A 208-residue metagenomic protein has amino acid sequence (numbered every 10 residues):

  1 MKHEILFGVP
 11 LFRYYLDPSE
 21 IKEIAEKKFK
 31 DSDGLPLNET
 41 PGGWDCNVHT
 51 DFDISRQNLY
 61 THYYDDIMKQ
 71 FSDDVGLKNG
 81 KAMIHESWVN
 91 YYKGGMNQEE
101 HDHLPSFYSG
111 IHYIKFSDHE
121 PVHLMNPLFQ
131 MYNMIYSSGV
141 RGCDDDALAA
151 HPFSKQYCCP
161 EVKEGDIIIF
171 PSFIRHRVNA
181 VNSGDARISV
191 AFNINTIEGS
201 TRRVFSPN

Functional and structural regions predicted by a protein language model:
M1-N79, W88, N97, P207: Non-heme Fe(II)/2-oxoglutarate
Y15-D17, Y92, Y113-K115, N193-I197: Solvent-exposed residues in well-ordered beta-strands and their adjoining turns, especially edge/terminal strands
K93-I167, S200-S206: Catalytic core of non-heme Fe(II) oxygenases with the double-stranded beta-helix
Q98-H101, H176-S183: Short beta-strand His + acidic residue motifs that chelate non-heme Fe in jelly-roll/DSBH and cupin folds
G110-I111, D185-S200: A short hydrophobic beta-strand segment most commonly corresponding to one strand of the jelly-roll/cupin
I169-F173: Short, proline-centered helix/strand-breaking motifs
